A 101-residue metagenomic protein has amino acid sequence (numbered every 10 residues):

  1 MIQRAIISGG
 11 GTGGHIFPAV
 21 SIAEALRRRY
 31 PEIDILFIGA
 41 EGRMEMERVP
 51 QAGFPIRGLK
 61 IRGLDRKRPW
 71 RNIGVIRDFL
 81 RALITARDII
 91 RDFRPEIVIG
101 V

Functional and structural regions predicted by a protein language model:
M1-A5, G14: Glycine/serine-rich loop-strand microenvironments at binding/catalytic pocket rims
R4-G9, E32-D78, L83: Conserved nucleotide-sugar phosphate-binding/catalytic loop shared by glycosyltransferases and other
G9-T12, V101: Glycine-rich beta-strand-to-loop/alpha-helix junction loops that act as flexible
G14-H15, V49: Hydrophobic structural packing positions in well-ordered secondary structure
H15-R27: Short amphipathic alpha-helix
D88-V101: Short N-terminal targeting/anchoring amphipathic segment
